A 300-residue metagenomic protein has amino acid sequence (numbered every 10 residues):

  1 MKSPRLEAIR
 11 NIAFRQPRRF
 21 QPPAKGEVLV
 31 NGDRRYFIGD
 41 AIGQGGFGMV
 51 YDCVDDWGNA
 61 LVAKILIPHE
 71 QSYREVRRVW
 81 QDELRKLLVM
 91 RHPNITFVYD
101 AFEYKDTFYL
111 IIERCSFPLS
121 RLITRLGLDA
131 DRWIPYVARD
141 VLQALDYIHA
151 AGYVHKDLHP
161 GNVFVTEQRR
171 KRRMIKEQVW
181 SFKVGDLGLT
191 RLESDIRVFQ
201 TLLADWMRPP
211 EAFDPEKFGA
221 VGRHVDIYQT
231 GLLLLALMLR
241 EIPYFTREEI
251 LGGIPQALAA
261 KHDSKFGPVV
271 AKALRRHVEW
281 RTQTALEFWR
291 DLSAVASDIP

Functional and structural regions predicted by a protein language model:
M1-N31: Juxta-kinase regulatory segment immediately upstream of eukaryotic protein kinase catalytic domains
G39-G45, V50: Protein kinase glycine-rich loop
Q71-V89: AlphaC helix of the eukaryotic protein kinase fold
A101: Activation-segment/catalytic-loop signature of the eukaryotic protein kinase fold
K105-P118: Conserved short submotifs of the Hanks-type protein kinase catalytic core that shape the nucleotide-binding pocket
L119-D129: AlphaC helix of the protein kinase catalytic domain
V137-A138: Activation segment signature within eukaryotic-like protein kinase domains
Q143-Y153: Protein kinase catalytic-loop region centered on the HRD/HxD motif
